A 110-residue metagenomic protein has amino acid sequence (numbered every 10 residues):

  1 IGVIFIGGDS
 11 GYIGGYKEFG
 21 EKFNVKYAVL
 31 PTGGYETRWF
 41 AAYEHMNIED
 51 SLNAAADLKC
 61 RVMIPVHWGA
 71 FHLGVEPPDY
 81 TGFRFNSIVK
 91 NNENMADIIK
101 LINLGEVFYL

Functional and structural regions predicted by a protein language model:
I1-I4, L110: Beta-strand-turn-beta hairpins that frame and shape the catalytic cleft of phosphate-ester-processing enzymes
V3, S10-N103: Cap/insert and terminal regions of metallo-dependent hydrolase folds
L104-L110: A short acidic, often aromatic-flanked loop/helix-cap motif at beta-alpha or helix-coil junctions that lines enzyme
